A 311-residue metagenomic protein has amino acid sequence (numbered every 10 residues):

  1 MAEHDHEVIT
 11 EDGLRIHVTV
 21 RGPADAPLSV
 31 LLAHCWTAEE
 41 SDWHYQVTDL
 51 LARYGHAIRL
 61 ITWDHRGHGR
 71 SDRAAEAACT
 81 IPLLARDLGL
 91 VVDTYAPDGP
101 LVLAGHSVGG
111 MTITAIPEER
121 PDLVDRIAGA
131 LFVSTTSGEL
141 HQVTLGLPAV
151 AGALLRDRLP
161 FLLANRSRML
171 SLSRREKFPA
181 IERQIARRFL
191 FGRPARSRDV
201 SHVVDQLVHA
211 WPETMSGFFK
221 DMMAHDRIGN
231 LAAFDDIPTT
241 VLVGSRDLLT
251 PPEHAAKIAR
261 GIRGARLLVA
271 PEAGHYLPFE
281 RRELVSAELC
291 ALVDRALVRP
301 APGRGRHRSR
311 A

Functional and structural regions predicted by a protein language model:
E11, I58-V108, A115-V124, S137 (+1 more regions): Active-site loop/oxyanion-hole signature of alpha/beta-hydrolase fold enzymes
L14, R21-R73, T94: Conserved HGGG/HGGXW glycine-rich cap/lid loop of the alpha/beta-hydrolase fold
L31-C35, H106, V243-G244: The conserved beta1-alpha1 loop
D122-L170: Flexible "cap/lid" loop of the alpha/beta hydrolase fold
G138, S167-A233: Conserved alpha/beta-hydrolase catalytic His-Asp/Glu region
F234-D235, V241-V243: Short beta-strand/loop motif that positions the catalytic acidic residue of the alpha/beta-hydrolase fold
S245-T250: Acidic catalytic loop of the alpha/beta-hydrolase fold
R263-A311: Catalytic active-site module of serine/aspartate enzymes centered on a nucleophile-bearing elbow/loop
